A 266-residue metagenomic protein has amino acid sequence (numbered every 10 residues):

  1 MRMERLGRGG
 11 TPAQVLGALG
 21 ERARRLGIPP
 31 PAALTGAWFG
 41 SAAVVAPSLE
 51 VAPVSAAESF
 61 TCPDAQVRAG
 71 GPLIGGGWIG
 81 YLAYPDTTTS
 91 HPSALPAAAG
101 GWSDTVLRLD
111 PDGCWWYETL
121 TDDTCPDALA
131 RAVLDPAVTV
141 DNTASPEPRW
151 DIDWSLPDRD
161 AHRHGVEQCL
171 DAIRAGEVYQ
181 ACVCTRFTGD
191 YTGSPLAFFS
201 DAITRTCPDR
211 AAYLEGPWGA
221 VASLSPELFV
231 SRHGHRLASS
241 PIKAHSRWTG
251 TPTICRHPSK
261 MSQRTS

Functional and structural regions predicted by a protein language model:
M1-S266: Extended alpha-helical targeting/anchoring segments, especially N-terminal organellar/secretory targeting helices
